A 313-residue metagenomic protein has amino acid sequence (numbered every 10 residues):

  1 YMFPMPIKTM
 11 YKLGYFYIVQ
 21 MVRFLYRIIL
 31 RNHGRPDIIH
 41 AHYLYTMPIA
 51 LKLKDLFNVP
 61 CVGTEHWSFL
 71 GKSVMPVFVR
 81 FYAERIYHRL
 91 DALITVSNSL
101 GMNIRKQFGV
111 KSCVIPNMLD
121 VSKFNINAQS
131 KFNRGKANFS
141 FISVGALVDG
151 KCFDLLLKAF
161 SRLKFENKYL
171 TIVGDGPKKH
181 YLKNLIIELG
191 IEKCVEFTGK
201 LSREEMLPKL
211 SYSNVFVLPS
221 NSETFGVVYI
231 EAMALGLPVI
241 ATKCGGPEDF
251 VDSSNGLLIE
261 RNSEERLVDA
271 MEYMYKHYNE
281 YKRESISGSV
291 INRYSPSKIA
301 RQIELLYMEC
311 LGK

Functional and structural regions predicted by a protein language model:
A41-T46: Short His-centered aromatic/hydrophobic patch
S99, M118: Carbohydrate-associated surface elements
L119-K136: Acidic anion/phosphate-binding donor-loop and adjacent secondary structure in glycosyltransferase catalytic cores
R134-F160, T171: Conserved donor-binding/catalytic core segment of Leloir-type glycosyltransferases
K183-L201: Nucleotide-activated donor-binding/catalytic signature segment of Leloir-type glycosyltransferases, i.e., the conserved
N221: Aromatic "clamp/platform" in nucleotide-sugar-dependent glycosyltransferases that forms part of the donor/acceptor
P238-A241: Short hydrophobic beta-strand element within catalytic cores of glycosyltransferases and related nucleotide-activated
D252-S253, L257-E264, Y273-N279: Conserved acidic donor-binding segment of nucleotide-sugar-dependent glycosyltransferases
